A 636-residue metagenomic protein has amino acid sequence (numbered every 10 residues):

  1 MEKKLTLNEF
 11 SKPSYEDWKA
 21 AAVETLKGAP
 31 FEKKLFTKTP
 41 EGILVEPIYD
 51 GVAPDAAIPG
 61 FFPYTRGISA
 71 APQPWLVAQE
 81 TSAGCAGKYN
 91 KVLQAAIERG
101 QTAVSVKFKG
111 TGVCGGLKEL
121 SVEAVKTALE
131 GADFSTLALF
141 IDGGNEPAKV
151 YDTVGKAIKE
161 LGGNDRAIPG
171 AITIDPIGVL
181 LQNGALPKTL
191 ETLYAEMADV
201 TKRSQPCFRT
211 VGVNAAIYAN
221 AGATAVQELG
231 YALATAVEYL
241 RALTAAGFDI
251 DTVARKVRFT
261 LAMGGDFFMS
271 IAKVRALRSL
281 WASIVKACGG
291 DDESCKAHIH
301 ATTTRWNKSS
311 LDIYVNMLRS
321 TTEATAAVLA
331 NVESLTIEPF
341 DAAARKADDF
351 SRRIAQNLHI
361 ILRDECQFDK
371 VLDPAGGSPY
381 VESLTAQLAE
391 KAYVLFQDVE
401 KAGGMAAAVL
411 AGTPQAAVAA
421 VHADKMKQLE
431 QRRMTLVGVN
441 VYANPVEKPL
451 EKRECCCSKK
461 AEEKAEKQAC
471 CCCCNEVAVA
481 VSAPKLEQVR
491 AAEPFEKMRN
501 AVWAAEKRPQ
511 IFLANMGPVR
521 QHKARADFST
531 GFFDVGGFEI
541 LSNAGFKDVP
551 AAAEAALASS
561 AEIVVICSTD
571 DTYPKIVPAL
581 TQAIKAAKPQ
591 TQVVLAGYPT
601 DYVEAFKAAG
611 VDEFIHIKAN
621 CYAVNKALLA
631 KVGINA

Functional and structural regions predicted by a protein language model:
M1-D266, C288, K296-H300, V328 (+10 more regions): Catalytic alpha/beta active-site cores
E32-F36, A245-K256, A287-A297, E365-A375 (+2 more regions): Flexible, glycine/charged-enriched surface loops at secondary-structure junctions
G42, G100, G162, W281 (+4 more regions): Conserved, mostly hydrophobic/aromatic
P47-E98, V315-E323, K427-S568: Non-catalytic terminal/interface segments that mediate subunit docking, oligomerization, and allosteric communication
A223-L229, G264-A276, T304-M317, R345-A355 (+4 more regions): Short glycine/threonine-rich loop-to-helix capping motif typified by GTGT followed within a few residues by an Asp-Pro
A236, T260-A347, S351-A355: Glycine-rich anion/phosphate-binding loop at the beta-strand->alpha-helix junction
T322-T325, N331-K497, F512, E604 (+1 more regions): Active-site or pore-adjacent capping/gating segments
T336-I337, A347-D348, K370-V371, Q397 (+6 more regions): Extended hydrophobic-aromatic, low-complexity segments
